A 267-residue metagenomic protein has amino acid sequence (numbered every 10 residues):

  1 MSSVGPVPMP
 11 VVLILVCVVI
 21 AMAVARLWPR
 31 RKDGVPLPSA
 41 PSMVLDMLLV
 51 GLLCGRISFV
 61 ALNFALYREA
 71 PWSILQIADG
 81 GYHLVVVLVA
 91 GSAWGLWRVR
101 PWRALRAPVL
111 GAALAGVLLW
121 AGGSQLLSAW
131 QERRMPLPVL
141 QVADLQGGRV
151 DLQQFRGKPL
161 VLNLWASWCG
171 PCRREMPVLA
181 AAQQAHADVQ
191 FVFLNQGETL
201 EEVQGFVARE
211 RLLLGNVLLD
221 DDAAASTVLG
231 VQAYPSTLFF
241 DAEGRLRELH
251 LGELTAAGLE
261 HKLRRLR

Functional and structural regions predicted by a protein language model:
M1-R134: Hydrophobic, membrane-interfacing alpha helices
G122-Q153: N-terminal "domain-start" segment that seeds a small globular fold
P138, L160, Y234-P235: Short loop/turn microsegments at loop-to-beta-strand junctions
D151-R173, L179: Short active-site neighborhood of thiol/selenol oxidoreductases, capturing the structured segment around
R174-Q196, A208-R209, H261: Conserved helix-turn-beta segment immediately C-terminal to the redox Cys motif in thioredoxin-like folds
V192, A208-E243: Short, internal strand/loop/helix patches that form the active-site neighborhood or redox-interaction surface
E201-Q204: Acidic helix N-cap motif at the loop->helix transition within catalytic regions of sugar-transfer enzymes
D241-R267: Thiol-/selenol-based redox modules, centered on thioredoxin-like and closely related oxidoreductase domains
